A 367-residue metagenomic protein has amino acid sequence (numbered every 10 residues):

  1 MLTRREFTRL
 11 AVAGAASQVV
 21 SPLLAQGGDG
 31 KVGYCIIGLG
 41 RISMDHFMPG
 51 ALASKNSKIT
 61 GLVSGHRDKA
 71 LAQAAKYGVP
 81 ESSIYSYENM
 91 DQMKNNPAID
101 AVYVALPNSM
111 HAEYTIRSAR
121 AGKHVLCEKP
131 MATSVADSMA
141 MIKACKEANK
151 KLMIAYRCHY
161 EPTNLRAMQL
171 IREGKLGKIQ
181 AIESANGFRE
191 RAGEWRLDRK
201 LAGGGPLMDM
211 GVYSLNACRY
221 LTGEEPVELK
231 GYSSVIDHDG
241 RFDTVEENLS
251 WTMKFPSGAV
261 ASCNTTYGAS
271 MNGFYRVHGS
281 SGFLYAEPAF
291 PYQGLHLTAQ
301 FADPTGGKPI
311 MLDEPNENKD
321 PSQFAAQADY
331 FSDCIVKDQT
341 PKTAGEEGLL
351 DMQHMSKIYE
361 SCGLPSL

Functional and structural regions predicted by a protein language model:
L2, T8-G28, A101, Y330-L367: C-terminal helix-rich "cap/oligomerization" subdomain common to oxidoreductases
A11-G78: N-terminal Rossmann-like dinucleotide-binding module
I36, S86, C127, L152-I154 (+2 more regions): Hydrophobic residues in well-ordered beta-strands that form the structural core
S82-A144: Beta-loop-alpha module in the N-terminal Rossmann-like domain of NAD(P)-dependent dehydrogenases, especially those
A132-G193: A contiguous active-site-proximal alpha/beta segment in oxidoreductase catalytic domains
A192-V260, N264-M271, E346: Rossmann-like dinucleotide-binding domain that binds NAD(P)(H)
D239-R241, P256-Q327, A344: NAD(P)-dinucleotide binding in Rossmann-like oxidoreductases
